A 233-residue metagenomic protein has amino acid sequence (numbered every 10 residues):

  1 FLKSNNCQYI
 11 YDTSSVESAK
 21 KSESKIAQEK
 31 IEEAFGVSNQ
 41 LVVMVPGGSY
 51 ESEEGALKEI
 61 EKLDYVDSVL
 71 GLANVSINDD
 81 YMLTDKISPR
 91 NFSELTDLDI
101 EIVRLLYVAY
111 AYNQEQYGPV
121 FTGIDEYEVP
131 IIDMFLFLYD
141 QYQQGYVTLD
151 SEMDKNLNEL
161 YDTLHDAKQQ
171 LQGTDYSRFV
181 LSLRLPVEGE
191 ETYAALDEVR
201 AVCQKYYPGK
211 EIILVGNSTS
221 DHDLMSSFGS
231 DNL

Functional and structural regions predicted by a protein language model:
F1-S24, F35: Transmembrane helices with small-residue packing motifs
Q8-T13, V37-V43, G173-P186: Short, hydrophobic beta-strand segments
A19-Q28, L160-Y161, A195: A general structural motif
E29-G36, K168-L171: Short, flexible, solvent-exposed loop/turn segments with mixed acidic/basic and small polar residues
Q40-E53, G216: Short periplasmic/luminal acceptor-recognition loop of GT-C membrane glycosyltransferases, typified by
E51, T122-L233: Extracytoplasmic
E54-I87: Short amphipathic beta-strand/extended segments in non-transmembrane regions
M82-Y127: Charged, amphipathic alpha-helical linkers/stalks
